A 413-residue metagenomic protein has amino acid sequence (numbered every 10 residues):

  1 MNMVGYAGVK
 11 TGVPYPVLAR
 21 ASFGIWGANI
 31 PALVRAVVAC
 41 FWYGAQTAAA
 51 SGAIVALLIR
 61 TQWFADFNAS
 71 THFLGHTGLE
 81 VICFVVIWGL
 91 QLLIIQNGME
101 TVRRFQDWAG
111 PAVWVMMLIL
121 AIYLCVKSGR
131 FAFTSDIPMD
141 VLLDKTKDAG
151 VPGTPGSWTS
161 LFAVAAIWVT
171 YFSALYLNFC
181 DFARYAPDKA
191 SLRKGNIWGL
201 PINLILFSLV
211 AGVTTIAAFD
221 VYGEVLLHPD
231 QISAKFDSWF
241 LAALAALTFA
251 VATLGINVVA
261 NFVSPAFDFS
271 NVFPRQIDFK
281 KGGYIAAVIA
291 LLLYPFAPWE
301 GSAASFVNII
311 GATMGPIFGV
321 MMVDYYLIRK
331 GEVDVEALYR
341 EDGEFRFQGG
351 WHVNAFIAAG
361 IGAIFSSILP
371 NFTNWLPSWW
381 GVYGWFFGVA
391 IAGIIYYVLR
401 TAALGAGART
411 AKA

Functional and structural regions predicted by a protein language model:
M1, V34-Q46, P111-K127, I167-A174 (+2 more regions): Selective recognition of specific alpha-helical transmembrane segments in multi-pass small-molecule
M1-S22, R35-V38, G44-T47, T214-A218 (+2 more regions): Juxtamembrane transmembrane-helix boundary signature
G5-V9, S22, I30, A56 (+5 more regions): Membrane-water interface regions at transmembrane-helix termini and the short interhelical loops of multi-pass membrane
V34, A45, S51, I82-K127 (+5 more regions): Membrane-interface loop-to-helix entry segments
T47, S51-R60, A112-D148, Y171 (+3 more regions): Hydrophobic alpha-helical segments and their helix-loop junctions in multi-pass secondary transporters
C83-I87, Y123-S128, D140-T214, D237-V259 (+1 more regions): Hydrophobic, membrane-embedded alpha-helices of multi-pass small-molecule transporters
N97-G110, S157, A174-L206, E224-H228 (+2 more regions): Hydrophobic, small-residue-rich membrane helices and short re-entrant helix-turn-helix hairpins that build
F318-V398, A402, R409-K412: C-terminal membrane-solvent junction of multi-pass transporters and transport-like membrane proteins
